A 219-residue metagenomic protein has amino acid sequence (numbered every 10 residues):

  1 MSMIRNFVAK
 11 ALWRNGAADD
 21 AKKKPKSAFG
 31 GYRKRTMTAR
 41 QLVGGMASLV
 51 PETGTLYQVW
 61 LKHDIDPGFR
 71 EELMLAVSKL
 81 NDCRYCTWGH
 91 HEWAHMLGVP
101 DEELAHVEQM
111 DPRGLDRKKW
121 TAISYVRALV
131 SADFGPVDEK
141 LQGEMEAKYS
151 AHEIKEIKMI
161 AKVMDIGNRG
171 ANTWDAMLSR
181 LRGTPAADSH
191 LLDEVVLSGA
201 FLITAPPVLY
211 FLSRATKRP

Functional and structural regions predicted by a protein language model:
M1-P219: Hydrophobic alpha-helical segments
